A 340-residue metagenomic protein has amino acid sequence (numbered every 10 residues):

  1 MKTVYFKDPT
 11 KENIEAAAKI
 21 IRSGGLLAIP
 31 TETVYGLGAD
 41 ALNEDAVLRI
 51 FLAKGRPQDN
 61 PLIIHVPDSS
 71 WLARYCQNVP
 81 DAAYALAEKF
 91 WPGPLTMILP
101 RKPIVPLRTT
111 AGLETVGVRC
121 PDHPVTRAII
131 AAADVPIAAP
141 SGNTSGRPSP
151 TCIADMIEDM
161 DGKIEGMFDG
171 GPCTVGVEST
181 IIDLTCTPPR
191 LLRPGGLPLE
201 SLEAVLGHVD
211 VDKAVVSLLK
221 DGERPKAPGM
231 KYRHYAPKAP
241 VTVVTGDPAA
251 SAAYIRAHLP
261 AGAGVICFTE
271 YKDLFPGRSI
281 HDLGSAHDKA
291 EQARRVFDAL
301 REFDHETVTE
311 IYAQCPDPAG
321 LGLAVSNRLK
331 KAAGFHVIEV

Functional and structural regions predicted by a protein language model:
M1-V340: Active-site-adjacent structural elements in enzyme catalytic cores
